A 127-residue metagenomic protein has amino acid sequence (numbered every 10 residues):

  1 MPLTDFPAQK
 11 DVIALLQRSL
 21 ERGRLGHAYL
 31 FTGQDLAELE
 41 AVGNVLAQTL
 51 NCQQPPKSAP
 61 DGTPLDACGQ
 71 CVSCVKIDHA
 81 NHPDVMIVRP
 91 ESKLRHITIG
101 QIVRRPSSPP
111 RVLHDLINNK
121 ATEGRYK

Functional and structural regions predicted by a protein language model:
P2-K127: Clamp-loader machinery-focused feature within the broader ASCE/P-loop NTPase space
